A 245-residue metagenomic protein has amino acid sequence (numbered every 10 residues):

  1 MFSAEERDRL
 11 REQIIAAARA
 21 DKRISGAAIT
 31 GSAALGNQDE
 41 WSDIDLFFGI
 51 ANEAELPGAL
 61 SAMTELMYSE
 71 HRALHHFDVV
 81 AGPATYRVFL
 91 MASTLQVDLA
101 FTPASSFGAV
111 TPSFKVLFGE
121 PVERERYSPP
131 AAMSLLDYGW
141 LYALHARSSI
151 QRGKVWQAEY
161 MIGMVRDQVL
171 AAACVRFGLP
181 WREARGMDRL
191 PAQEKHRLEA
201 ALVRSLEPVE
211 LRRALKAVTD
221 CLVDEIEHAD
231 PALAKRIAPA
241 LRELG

Functional and structural regions predicted by a protein language model:
M1-K22, A33-L35, F48-L99: Metal-dependent nucleotidyltransferase catalytic core
G26-I29: Hydrophobic/anchoring residues in structured secondary elements
A34, E53, A104, L179-P180: Short, solvent-exposed loop/turn segments at secondary-structure junctions
L35-W41: Short glycine-biased active-site loop of nucleotidyltransferases that positions the nucleotide triphosphate and helps
P103-S106, S148: Short acidic/polar capping segments at secondary-structure boundaries
S105-S134: A short, charged helix-loop
R124-G245: Conserved nucleotidyltransferase catalytic core and NTase-mimicking acidic/glycine-rich helix/loop elements in nucleic
